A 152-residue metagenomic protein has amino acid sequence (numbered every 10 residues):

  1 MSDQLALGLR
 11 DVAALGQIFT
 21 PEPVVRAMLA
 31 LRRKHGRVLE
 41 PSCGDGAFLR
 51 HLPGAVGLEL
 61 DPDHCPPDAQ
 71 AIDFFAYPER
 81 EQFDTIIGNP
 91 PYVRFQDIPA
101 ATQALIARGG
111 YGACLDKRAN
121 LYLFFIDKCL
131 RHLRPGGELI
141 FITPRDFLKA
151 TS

Functional and structural regions predicted by a protein language model:
M1-L9: N-terminal, positively charged/glycine-rich alpha-helical extensions of SAM-dependent methyltransferases
L9-G88: Conserved S-adenosyl-L-methionine
F48-R50, R94-D97, L148-T151: Short catalytic/ligand-binding loop motif for oxyanion handling, primarily in non-cytosolic enzymes, centered on
L60, C114-S152: Conserved Class I SAM-dependent methyltransferase catalytic core
P62-D63, P90-V93, D146-L148: Conserved nucleotide-binding/hydrolysis micro-motifs of P-loop NTPases
Q70-A71, E79-G88, I98-T102, A119 (+3 more regions): Hydrophobic transmembrane helix module of multi-pass membrane transport proteins
V93-R118: Mobile active-site "lid"/loop adjacent to the S-adenosyl-L-methionine
